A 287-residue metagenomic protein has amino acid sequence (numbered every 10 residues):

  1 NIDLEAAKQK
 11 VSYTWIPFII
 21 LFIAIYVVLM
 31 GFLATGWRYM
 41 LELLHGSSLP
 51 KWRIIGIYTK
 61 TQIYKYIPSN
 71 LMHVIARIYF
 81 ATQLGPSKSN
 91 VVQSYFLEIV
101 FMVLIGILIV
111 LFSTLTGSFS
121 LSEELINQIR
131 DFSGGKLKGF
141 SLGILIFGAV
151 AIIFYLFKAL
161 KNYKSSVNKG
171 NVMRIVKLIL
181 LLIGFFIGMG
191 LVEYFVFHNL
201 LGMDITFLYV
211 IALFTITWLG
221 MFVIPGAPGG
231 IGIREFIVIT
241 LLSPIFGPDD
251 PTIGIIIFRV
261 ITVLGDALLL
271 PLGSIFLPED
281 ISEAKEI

Functional and structural regions predicted by a protein language model:
N1-T59, G106, S113-I224, G247-P248 (+1 more regions): Predominantly cytoplasmic-facing regulatory/coupling regions of multi-pass membrane proteins
L49-R53, T61-I67, I75, S89-N90 (+2 more regions): A generic structured-segment signal
K51-G56, N70-I75, T82-I99, G247-I257: Membrane-interface alpha-helices at helix entry/exit sites of multi-pass transporters
K60-I67, T215-E235: Transmembrane alpha-helix interface/packing and boundary motifs in multi-pass membrane proteins, characterized by
Q62, Y66-L71, I99-L111: Mid-bilayer segments of alpha-helical transmembrane spans in multi-pass integral membrane proteins that mediate
I63, L97-V100, L219, V260: Transmembrane alpha-helical cores of Major Facilitator Superfamily
L71-L84, A227-S243: Re-entrant/interfacial helical elements at transmembrane boundaries that shape and gate the permeation pathway
